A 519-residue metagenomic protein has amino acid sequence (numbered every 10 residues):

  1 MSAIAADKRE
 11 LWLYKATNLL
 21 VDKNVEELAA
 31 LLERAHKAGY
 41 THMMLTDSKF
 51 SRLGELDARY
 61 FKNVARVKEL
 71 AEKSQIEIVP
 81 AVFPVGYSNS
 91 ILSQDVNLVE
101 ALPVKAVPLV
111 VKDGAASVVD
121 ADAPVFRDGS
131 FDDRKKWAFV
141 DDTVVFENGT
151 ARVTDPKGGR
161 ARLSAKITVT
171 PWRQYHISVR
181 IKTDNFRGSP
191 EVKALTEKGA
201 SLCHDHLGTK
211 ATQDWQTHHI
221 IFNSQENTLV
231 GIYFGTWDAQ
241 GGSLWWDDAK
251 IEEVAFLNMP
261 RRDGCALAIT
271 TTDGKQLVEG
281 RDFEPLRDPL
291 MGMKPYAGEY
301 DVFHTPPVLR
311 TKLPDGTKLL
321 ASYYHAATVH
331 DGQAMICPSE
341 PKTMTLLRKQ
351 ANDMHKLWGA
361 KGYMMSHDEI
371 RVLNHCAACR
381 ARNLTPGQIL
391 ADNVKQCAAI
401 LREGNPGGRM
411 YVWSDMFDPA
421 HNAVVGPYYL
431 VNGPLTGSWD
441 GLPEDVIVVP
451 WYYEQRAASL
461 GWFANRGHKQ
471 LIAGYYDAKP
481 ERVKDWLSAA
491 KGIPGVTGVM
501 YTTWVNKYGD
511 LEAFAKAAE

Functional and structural regions predicted by a protein language model:
A3-A6: Boundary at the C-terminal end of the N-terminal hydrophobic targeting segment
R9-A123, G129, S322-N432, S438-L442 (+1 more regions): Aromatic-lined carbohydrate-binding surfaces of glycoside hydrolases
K15-T17, S414-M416, P450-E454, G474-D477 (+1 more regions): Structural motif
T46, D247, E252, S366 (+1 more regions): Conserved residues at the C-terminal ends of beta-strands
L109-H304, P314: Extracellular and organelle-lumenal recognition/adhesion modules and their flexible linkers in secreted
V308-L309, P314, A321-A326: Non-catalytic propeptide/linker segments at domain boundaries
H421-D485: Glycoside hydrolase catalytic-domain groove-lining segments
I472-E519: Substrate-binding cleft of secreted/luminal carbohydrate-active enzymes
